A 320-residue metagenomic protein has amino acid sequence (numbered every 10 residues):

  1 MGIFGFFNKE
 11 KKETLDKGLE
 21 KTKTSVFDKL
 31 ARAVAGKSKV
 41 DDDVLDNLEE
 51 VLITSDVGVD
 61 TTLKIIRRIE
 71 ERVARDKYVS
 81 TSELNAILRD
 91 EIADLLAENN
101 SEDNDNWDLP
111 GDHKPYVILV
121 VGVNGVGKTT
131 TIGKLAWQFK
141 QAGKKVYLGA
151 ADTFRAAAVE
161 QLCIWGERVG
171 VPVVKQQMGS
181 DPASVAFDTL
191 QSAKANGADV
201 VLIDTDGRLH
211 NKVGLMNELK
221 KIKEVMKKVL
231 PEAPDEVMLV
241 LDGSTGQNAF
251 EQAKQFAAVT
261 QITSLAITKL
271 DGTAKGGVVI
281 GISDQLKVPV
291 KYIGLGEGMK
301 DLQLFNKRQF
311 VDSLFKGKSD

Functional and structural regions predicted by a protein language model:
G2-F4, K9-L15, E20: Switch/coupling subdomain of P-loop NTPase systems
I3, N104-N106, L135, E251-Q252 (+1 more regions): Short beta-alpha junctions and helix-cap segments that line functional grooves
D16, E20-A151, A158-M178, A186-K194 (+1 more regions): Primarily NTPase-proximal linker/entry elements flanking Walker-type ATP/GTP-binding cores
D42, L63, Y78, S82 (+5 more regions): Non-catalytic, surface-exposed connector residues within folded enzymatic/regulatory domains
V59-T61, R155, D271, M299: Short hydrophobic/aromatic residue motifs in ordered secondary structure
Q161, D181-N196, H210-K316: Conserved catalytic-core segment of NTP-binding enzymes
D206-R208: Short glycine-rich anion-binding loops that position phosphate/pyrophosphate groups of nucleotides and phosphorylated
